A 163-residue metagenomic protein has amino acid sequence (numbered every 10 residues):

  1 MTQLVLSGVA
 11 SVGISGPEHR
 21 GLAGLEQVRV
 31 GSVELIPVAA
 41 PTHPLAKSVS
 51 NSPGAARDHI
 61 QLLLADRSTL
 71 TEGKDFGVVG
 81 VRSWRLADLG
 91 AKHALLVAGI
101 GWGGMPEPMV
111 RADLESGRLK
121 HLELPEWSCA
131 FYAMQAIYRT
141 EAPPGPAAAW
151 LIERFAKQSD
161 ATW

Functional and structural regions predicted by a protein language model:
M1, A91, P143-P144: Short phosphate-engaging motifs
M1-L22: Central regulatory/effector-binding core of bacterial HTH transcription factors
V5-L6, A87, P144: Generic signature of intrinsically disordered, low-complexity, basic-rich segments and short cationic peptides
V9-S11, R67, E126, E141-P146: Short, charged low-complexity intrinsically disordered segments located at boundaries of structured domains
R20, G24-I100, M105-A130, A149 (+1 more regions): C-terminal regulatory
V38-P44, A133-P144: A bilobed periplasmic-binding-protein/Venus flytrap-type ligand-binding module shared by bacterial periplasmic
